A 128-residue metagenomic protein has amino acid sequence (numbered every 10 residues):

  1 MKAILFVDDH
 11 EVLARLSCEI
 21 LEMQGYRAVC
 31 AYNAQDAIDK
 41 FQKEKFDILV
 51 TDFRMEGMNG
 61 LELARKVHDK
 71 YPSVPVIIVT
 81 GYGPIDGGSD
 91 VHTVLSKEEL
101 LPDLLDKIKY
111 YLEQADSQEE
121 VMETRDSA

Functional and structural regions predicted by a protein language model:
R15-M23: Charged docking surfaces used in two-component/phosphorelay signaling
G25-Y32, K40: Short hydrophobic/Thr-rich beta-strand motif most characteristic of the beta2 strand and flanking loop of CheY-like
N33, N59-E62: Acidic catalytic/metal-coordinating carboxylates
D39, L61-P72: Short amphipathic alpha-helix used as the core "switch/output" element in two-component signaling
L49-D52: Active-site residues of response regulator receiver
M55: Receiver (REC) domain active-site loop signature in two-component systems and cognate sites in sensor histidine kinases
D90-Q114: Output/docking surface of receiver
